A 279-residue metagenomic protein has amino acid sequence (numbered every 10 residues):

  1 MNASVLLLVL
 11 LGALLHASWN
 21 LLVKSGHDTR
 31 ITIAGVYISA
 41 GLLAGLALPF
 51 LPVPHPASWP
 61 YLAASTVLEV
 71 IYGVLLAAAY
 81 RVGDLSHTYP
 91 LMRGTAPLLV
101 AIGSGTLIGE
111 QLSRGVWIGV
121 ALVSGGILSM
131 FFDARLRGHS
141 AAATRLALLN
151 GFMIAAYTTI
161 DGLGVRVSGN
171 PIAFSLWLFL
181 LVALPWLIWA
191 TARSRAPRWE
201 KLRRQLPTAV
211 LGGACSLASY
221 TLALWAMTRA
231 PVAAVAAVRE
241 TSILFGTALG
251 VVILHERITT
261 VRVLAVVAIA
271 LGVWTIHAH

Functional and structural regions predicted by a protein language model:
M1-L6, L46-P60, V100-V116, L163-I172 (+2 more regions): Helix-coil boundary and interhelical linker segments in multi-pass alpha-helical membrane proteins
M1-V67, G73-L85, G125, F132-L148 (+4 more regions): Membrane-interface interhelical linkers
L11, L15, L68, T95-A96 (+4 more regions): MFS transmembrane alpha-helix packing/gate-lining sites
L22, L75, L99-G103, I160 (+3 more regions): Hydrophobic side-chain positions within alpha-helical transmembrane segments of multi-pass secondary transporters
I38-A44, A101-G105, R114-D133, V261-A278: Hydrophobic transmembrane alpha-helices of multi-pass small-molecule transport proteins
A64-E69, Y80-I127, A173-L181, V232-V252: Specific alpha-helical transmembrane segments that line the substrate/conduction pathway and gating interfaces
A142-R166, N170-A173: Selected transmembrane alpha-helices and immediately adjacent juxtamembrane segments of polytopic inner-membrane
